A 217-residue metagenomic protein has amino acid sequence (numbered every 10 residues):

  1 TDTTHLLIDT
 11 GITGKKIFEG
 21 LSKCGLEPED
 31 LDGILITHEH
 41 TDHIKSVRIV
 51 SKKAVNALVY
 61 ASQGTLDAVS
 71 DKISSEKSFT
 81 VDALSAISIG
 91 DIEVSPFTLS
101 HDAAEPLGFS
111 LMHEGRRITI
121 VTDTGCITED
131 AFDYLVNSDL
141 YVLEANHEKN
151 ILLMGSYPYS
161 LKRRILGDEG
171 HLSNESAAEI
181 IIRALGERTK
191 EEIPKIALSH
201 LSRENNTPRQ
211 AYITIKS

Functional and structural regions predicted by a protein language model:
T1-C24, L107-T122, L140: Conserved beta-strand hairpin/beta-sheet module of binuclear metal-dependent hydrolase folds, prominently
T4, A54-L58, E187-P194: A short helix->loop->beta-strand "cap" motif at the edges of active sites that frequently abuts
L7-G11, L31-E39, Y60-Q63, T119-D123 (+2 more regions): Active-site neighborhood of phospho(di)ester-bond hydrolases with catalytic His/Asp-centered motifs
T13-A61: Active-site metal-binding motif and surrounding structural segment of the metallo-beta-lactamase
K45-A54, D71-K72, N206-I213: Metal-dependent catalytic neighborhoods of phosphoester/phosphodiester hydrolases
A61-R116: Metallo-beta-lactamase
S85, D91-P96, S100-H101, E114-R116 (+2 more regions): Conserved catalytic scaffold of divalent metal-dependent phosphoesterases
E129-S217: Cap/insert and terminal regions of metallo-dependent hydrolase folds
